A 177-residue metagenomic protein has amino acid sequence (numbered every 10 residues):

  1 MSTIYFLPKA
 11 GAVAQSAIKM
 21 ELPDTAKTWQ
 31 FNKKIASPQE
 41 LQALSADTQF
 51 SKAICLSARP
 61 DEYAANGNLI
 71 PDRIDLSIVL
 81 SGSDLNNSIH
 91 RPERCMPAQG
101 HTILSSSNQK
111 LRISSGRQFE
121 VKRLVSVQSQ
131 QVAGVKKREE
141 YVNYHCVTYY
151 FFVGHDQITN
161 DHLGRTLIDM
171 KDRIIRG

Functional and structural regions predicted by a protein language model:
M1-I4: Hydrophobic membrane-insertion alpha-helices, especially the h-region of bacterial N-terminal signal peptides
L7-T28: Alpha-helical transmembrane signal-anchor/signal-peptide segments
E21-S57: Short extracytoplasmic
Q49-G177: A cross-kingdom signal targeting lumenal/periplasmic-facing segments of multi-pass membrane and secretory-pathway
